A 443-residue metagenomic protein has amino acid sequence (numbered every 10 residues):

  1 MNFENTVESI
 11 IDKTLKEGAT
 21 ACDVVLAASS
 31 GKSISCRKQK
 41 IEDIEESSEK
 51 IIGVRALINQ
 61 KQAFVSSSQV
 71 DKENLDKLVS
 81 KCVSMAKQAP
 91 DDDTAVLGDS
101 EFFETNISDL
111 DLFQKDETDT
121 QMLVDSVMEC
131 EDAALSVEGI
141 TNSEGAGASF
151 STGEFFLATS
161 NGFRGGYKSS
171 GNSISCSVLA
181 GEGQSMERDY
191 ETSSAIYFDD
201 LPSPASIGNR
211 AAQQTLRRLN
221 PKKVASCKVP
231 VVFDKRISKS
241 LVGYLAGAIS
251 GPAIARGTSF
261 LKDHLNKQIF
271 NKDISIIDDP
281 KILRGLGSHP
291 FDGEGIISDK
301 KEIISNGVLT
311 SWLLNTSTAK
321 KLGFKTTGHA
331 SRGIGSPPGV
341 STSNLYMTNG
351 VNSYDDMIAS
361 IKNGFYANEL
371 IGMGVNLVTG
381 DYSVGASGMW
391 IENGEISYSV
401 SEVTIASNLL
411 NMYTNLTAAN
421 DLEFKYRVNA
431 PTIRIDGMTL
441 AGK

Functional and structural regions predicted by a protein language model:
M1-H289, I296, S305-N306, E395 (+3 more regions): Active-site bordering "gate/hinge" segments that shape substrate access to catalytic or cofactor-binding pockets
H264-K443: Dual-mode signal for accessory low-complexity, basic/Gly-rich regions
